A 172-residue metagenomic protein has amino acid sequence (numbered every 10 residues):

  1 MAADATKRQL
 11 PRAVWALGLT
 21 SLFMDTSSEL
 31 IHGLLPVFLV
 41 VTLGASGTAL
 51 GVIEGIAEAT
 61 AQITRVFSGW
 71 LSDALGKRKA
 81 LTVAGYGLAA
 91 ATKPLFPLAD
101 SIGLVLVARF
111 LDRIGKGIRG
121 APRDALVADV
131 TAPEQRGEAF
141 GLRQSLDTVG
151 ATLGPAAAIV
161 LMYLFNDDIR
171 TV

Functional and structural regions predicted by a protein language model:
A5-A61: Helix-loop boundary and gating motifs at the non-cytosolic
V37-T42, L153-T171: Transmembrane alpha-helix termini and helix-breaking/packing motifs in multi-pass membrane transporters
E58-V66, A151-T152: Residue-level signature of mid-helix packing/kink "hotspots" within the transmembrane helices of 12-pass Major
T64-G76, M162: Helix-to-loop junctions at the C-terminal end of transmembrane segments in multipass secondary transporters
A80-L95: Structural signature of the two symmetry-related core transmembrane helices
L95-A108: Helix-loop junctions at membrane interfaces in 12-TM secondary transporters
A108-V149: Cytoplasmic helix-loop-helix junction between adjacent transmembrane helices in 12-TM secondary transporters
